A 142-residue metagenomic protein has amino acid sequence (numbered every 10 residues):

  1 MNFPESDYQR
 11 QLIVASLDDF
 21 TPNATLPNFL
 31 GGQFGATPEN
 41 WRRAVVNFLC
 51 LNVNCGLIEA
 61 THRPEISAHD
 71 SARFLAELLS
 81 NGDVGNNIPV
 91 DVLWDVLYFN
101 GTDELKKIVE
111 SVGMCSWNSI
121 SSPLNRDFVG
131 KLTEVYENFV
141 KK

Functional and structural regions predicted by a protein language model:
M1, N138-K142: Ser/Thr/Pro-rich, acidic low-complexity intrinsically disordered regulatory segments
M1-N47, L51-N54, H62, V84 (+1 more regions): Short amphipathic alpha-helical interface segments
S67-N138: Short, amphipathic alpha-helical interaction segments positioned at domain boundaries
